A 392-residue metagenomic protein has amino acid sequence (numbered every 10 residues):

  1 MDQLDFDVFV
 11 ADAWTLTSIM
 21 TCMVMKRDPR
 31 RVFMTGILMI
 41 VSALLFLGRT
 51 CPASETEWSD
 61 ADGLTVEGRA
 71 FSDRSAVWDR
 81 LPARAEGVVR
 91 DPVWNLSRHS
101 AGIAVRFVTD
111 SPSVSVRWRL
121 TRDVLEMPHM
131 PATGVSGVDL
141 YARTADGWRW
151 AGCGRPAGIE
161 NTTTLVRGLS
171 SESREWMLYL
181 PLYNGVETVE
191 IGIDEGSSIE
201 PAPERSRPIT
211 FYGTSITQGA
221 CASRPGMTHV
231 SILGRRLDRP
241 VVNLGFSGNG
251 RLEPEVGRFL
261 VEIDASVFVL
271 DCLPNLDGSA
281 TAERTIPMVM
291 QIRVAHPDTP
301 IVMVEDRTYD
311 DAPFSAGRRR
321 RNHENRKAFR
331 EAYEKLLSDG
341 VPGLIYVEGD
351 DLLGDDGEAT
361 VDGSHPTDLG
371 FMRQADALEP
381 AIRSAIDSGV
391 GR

Functional and structural regions predicted by a protein language model:
D7-V8, I19-M25, A43-P208, R383-R392: N-terminal secretory targeting modules
M25-M39: Bacterial N-terminal signal peptides that target proteins for export
E126-M130, G219-M227, R320-H323: Glycine- and acidic-residue-enriched helix-capping/strand-helix junction motifs
S206-V230: Catalytic nucleophile-elbow at a beta strand-turn-alpha helix junction centered on a G-D-S/GDSL motif, marking
L233, G250-A295, D306-P313: Oxyanion-hole/transition-state-stabilizing segment in secreted/luminal serine hydrolases and related acyltransferases
Y309-V347: Substrate-gating cap/lid alpha-helix
V361-R392: Histidine-centered active-site loop/cap adjacent to the catalytic His in serine esterases/O-acetyl transfer systems
